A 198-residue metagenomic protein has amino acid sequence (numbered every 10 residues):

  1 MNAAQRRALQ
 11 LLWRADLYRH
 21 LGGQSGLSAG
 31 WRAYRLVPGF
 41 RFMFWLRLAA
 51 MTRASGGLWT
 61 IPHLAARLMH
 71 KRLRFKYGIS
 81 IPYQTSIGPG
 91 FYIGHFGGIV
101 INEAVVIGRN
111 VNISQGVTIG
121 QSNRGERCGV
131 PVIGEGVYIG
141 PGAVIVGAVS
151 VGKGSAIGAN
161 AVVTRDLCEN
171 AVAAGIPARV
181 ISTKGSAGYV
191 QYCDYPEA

Functional and structural regions predicted by a protein language model:
M1-Y77, G188-A198: Terminal amphipathic alpha-helical/low-complexity segments used for targeting or macromolecular assembly
L36, M43-R53, S114-Q115, Y138-G140 (+3 more regions): Broad hydrophobic/π-residue packing in well-ordered secondary structure
Y77, P82-Y83, G88-P89, G94-E103 (+10 more regions): Left-handed beta-helix
A171, I176-C193: Conserved beta-strand-loop-alpha-helix hinge in the C-terminal portion of ABC ATPase nucleotide-binding domains
